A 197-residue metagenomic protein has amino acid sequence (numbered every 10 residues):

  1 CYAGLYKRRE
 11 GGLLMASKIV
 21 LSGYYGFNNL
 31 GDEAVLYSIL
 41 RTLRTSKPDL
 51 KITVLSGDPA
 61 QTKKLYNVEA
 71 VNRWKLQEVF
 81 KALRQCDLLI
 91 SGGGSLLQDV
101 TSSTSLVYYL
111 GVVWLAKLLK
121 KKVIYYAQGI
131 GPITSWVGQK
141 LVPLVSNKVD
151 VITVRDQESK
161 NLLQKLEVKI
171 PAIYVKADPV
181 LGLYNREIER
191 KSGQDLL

Functional and structural regions predicted by a protein language model:
C1-A3, R9-L197: Active-site anion-handling motifs in enzyme catalytic cores
